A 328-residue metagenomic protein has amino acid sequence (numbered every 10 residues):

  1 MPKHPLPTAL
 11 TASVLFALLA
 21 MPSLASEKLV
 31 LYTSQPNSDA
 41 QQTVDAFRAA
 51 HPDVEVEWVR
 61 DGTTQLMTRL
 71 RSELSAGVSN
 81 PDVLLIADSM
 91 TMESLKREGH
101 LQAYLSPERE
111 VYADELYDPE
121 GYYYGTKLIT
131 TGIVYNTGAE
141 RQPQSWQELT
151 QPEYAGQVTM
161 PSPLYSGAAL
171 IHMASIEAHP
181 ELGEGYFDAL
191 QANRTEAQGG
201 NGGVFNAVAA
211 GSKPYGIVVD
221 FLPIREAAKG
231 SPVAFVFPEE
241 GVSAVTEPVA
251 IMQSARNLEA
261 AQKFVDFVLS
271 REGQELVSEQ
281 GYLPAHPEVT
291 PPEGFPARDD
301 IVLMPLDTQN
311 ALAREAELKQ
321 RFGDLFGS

Functional and structural regions predicted by a protein language model:
V30, S34-E57: Short, polar/charged alpha-helical segment
S34-Q41, T63-T64, S79-S212: Extracytoplasmic ligand-binding site segments that recognize negatively charged/polar headgroups
M90-S94, P214-P232: A ligand-binding cleft/hinge motif common to bilobed small-molecule-binding domains
Q102-E108, G121-G125, Q147, S231-S243 (+2 more regions): Short beta-strand->loop
D114, I129-T130, D188-Q191, A197-Q198 (+2 more regions): Periplasmic-binding protein-like
G132-A139, A174-E177, T246-N257, L276-V277: A bilobed periplasmic-binding-protein/Venus flytrap-type ligand-binding module shared by bacterial periplasmic
G185, A285-S328: An extracytoplasmic/periplasmic, membrane-proximal ligand-sensing/linker region
S243, M252-L306: Mature extracytoplasmic/periplasmic domains
